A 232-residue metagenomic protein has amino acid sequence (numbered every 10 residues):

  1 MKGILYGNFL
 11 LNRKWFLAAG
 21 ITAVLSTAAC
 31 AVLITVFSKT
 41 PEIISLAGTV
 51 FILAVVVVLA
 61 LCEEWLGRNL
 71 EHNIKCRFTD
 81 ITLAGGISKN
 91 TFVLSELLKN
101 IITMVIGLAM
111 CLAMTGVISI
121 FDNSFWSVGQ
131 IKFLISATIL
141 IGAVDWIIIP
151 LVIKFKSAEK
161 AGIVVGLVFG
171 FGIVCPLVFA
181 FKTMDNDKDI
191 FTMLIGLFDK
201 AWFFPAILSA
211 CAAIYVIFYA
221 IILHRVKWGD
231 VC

Functional and structural regions predicted by a protein language model:
M1-C76, S95-C232: Hydrophobic alpha-helical transmembrane segments of membrane proteins
C76-L83: Flexible loop linkers connecting adjacent transmembrane helices in multi-pass alpha-helical membrane transporters
L83-K89: Short helix-to-coil transition segments within interhelical loops that connect adjacent transmembrane helices
T91-V93: Alpha-helix N-cap/helix-start motif at helix boundaries, enriched for small hydrophobics
